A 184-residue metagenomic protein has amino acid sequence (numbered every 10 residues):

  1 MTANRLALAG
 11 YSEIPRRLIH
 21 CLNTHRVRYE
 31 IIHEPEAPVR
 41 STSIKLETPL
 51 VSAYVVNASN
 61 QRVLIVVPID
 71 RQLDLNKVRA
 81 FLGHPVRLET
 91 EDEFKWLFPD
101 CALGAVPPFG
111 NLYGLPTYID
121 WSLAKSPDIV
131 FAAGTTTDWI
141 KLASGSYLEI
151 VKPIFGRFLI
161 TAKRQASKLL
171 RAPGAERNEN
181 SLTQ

Functional and structural regions predicted by a protein language model:
M1-Q184: Extended, low-hydrophobicity, polar/charged segments
